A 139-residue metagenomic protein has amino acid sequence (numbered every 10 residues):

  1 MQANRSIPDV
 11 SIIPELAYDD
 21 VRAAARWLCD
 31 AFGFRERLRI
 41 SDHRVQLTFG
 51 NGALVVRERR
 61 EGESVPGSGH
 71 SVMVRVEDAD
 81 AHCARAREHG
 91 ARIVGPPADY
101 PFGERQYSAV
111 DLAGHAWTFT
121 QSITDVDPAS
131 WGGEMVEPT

Functional and structural regions predicted by a protein language model:
M1-E15, A25-V110, F119-T139: Vicinal oxygen chelate
L16-D20: Short, surface-exposed ligand-recognition loops at beta-strand->loop->(often short) alpha-helix junctions that present
A113: C-terminal catalytic core of tyrosine-transesterase DNA break-rejoin enzymes
